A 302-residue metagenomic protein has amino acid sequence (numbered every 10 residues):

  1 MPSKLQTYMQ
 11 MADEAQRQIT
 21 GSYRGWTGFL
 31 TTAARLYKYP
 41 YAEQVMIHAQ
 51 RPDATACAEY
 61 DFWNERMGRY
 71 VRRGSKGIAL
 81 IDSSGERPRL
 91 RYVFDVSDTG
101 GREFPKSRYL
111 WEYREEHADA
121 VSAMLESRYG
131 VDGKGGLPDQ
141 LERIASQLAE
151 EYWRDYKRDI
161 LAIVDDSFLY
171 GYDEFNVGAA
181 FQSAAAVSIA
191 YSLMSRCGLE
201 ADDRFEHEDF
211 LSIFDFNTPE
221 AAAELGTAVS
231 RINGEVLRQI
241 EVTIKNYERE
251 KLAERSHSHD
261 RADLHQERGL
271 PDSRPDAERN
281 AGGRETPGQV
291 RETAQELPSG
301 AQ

Functional and structural regions predicted by a protein language model:
M1-Q302: N-terminal accessory/interface modules of nucleic-acid-binding and processing proteins
